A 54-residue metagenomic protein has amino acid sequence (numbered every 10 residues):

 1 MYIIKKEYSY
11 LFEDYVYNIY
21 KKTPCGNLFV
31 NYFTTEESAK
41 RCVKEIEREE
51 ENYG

Functional and structural regions predicted by a protein language model:
M1-K22, R41, E45-E49, Y53-G54: Short N-terminal "domain-start" leader segments that mark the transition from disordered tails or signal peptides into
P24-C42, I46: A short, exposed loop/beta-hairpin motif centered on an aromatic-Gly-Thr core
